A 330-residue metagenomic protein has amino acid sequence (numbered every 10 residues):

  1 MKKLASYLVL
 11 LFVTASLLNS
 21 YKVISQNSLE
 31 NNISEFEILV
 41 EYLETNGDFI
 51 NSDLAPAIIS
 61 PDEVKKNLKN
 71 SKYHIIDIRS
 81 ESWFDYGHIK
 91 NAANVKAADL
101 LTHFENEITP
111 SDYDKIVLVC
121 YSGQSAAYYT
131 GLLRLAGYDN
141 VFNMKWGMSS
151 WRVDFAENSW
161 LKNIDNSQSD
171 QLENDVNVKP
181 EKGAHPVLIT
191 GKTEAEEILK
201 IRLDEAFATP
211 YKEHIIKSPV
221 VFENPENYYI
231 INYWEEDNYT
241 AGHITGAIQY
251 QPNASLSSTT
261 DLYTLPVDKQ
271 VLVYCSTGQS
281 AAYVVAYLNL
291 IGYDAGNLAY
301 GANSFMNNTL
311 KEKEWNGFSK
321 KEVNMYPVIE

Functional and structural regions predicted by a protein language model:
M1-Q26: Bacterial Sec-dependent N-terminal signal peptides
Y21-H74, E81-Y86, A156-N238, K321-E330: Flexible, polar/low-complexity N-terminal or interdomain linker segments that lie immediately upstream of folded
S28-E35, S280-E330: C-terminal functional regions that serve as terminal interaction/effector modules
L54-Y73, I78-Y113, V117, Y121-G131: Post-signal peptide N-terminal segment of secreted/secretory-pathway proteins
F104-W151, T259-N307: Catalytic cysteine-centered active loop of the rhodanese-like fold, especially the PTP/DSP P-loop
N143-Q171, N297-K321: Cysteine-dependent PTP/DSP-like catalytic domain, specifically the C-terminal lobe
N224-Y228, W234-L272, S276-V285: Intrinsically disordered, low-complexity segments enriched in Gly and acidic/Ser/Thr residues that form flexible
